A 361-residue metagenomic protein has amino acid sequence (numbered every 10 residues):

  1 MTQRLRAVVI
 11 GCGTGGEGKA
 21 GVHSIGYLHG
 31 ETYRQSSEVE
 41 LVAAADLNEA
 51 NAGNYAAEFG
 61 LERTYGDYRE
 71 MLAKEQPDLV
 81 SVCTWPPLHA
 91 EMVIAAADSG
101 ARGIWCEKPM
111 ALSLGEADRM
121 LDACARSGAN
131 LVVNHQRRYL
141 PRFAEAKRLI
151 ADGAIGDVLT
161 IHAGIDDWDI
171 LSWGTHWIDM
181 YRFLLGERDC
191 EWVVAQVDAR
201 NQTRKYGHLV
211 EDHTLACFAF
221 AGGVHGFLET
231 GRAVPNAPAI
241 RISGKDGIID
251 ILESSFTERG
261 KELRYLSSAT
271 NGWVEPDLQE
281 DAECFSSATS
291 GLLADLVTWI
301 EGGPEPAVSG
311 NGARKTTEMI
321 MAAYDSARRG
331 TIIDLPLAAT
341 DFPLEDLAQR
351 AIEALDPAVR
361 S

Functional and structural regions predicted by a protein language model:
M1-F59, D356-R360: N-terminal Rossmann-like dinucleotide-binding module
A43, R63, L79, G103 (+1 more regions): Short, Asp-centered acidic motifs that coordinate Mg2+ and/or phosphate in catalytic or ligand-binding sites
A52, M92, M120, A146 (+1 more regions): Aromatic/hydrophobic pocket-lining residues that form π-stacking "cages" and hydrophobic walls in ligand
L61-Y68: Conserved SAM-binding strand-loop segment of SAM-dependent methyltransferases
K74, L79, W85-P86, A90-R138 (+1 more regions): Beta-strand-loop-alpha-helix segment that lines the small-molecule cofactor/substrate pocket of alpha/beta enzymes
P141-T160: Rossmann-like NAD(P)H-binding beta-loop-alpha module
D157-N236, R241, N311: Rossmann-like dinucleotide-binding domain that binds NAD(P)(H)
R241-N311, K315, I333, A339-S361: C-terminal glycine/acidic-rich active-site capping loop/insertion
